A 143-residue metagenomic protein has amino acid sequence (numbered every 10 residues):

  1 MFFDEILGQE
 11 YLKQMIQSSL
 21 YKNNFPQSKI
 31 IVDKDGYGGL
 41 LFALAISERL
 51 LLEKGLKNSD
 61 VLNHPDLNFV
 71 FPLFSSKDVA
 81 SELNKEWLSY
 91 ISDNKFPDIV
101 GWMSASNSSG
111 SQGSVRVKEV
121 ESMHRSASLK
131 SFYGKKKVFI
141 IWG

Functional and structural regions predicted by a protein language model:
F2-G143: Clamp-loader machinery-focused feature within the broader ASCE/P-loop NTPase space
